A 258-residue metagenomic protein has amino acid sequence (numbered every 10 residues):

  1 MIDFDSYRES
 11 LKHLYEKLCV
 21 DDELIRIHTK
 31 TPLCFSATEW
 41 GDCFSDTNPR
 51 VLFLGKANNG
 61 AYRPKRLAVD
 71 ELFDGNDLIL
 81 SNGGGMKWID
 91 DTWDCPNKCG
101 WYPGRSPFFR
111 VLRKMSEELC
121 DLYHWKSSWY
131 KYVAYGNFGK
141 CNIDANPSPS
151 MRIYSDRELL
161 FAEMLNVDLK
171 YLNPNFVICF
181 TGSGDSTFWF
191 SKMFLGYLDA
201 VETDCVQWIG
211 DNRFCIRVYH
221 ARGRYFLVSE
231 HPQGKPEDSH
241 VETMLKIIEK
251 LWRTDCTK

Functional and structural regions predicted by a protein language model:
M1-L11, E16, M151-N166, D185-K258: C-terminal capping/extension of enzyme domains
I2-L172, F176, G182, S186-F188: A polyanion-binding, active-site-adjacent surface
